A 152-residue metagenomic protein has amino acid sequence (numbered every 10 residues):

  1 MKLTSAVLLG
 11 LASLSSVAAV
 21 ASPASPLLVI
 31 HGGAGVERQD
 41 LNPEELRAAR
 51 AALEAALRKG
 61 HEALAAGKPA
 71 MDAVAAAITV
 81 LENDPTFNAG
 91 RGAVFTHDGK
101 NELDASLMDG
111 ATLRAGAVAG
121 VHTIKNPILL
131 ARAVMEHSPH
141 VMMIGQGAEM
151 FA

Functional and structural regions predicted by a protein language model:
M1-T4: Positively charged n-region of N-terminal signal peptides that target proteins for export
A6-S16: Bacterial N-terminal signal peptides
S16-S22: Signal peptide processing junction and immediate N-terminal pro/mature segment of secreted/exported proteins
S22-A152: Alpha/propeptide regions of enzymes that mature by internal proteolysis
